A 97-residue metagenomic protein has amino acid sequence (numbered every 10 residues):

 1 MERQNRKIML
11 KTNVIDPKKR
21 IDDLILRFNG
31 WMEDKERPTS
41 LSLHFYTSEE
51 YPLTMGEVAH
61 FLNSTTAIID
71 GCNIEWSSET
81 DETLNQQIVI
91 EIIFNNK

Functional and structural regions predicted by a protein language model:
M1-K97: Tubulin/FtsZ superfamily GTPase core signature
